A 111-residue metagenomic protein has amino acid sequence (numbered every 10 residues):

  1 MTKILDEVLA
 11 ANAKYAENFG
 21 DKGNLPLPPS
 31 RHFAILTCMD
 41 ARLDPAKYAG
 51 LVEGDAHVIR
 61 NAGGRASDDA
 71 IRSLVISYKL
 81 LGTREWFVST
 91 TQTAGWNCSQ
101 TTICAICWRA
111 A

Functional and structural regions predicted by a protein language model:
M1-D68: Short, conserved "active-site rim" segments that organize catalytic pockets and cofactor/ligand binding
V52-A111: Short HxH-centered metal-ligating active-site micro-motif
